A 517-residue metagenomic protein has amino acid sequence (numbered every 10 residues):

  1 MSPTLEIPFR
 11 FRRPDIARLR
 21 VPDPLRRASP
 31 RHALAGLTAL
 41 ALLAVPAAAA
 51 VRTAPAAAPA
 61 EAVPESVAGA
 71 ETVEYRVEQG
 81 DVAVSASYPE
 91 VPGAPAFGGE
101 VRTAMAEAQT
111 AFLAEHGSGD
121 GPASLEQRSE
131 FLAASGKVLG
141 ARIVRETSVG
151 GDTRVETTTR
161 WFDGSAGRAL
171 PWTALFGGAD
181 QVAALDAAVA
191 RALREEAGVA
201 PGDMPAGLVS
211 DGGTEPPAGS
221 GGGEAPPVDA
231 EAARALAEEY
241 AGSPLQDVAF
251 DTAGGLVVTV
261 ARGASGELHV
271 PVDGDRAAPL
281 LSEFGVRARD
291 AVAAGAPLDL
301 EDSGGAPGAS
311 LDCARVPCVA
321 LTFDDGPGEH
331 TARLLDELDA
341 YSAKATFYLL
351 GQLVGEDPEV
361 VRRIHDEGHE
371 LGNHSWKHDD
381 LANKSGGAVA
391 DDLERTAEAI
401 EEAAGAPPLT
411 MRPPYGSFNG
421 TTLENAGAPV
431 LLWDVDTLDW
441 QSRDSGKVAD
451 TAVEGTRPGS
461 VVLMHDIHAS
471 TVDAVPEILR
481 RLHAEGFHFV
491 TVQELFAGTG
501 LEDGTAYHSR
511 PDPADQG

Functional and structural regions predicted by a protein language model:
S2-P317: Compositionally biased intrinsically disordered regions enriched in Thr/Gly
Y88, G98-Q109, E156-T159, V182 (+8 more regions): Extracytoplasmic/secreted envelope proteins and their assembly/folding machinery, especially bacterial periplasmic
V91-G93, E146-G150, A169, G177 (+9 more regions): Solvent-exposed loop/turn segments at secondary-structure junctions within structured extracellular/periplasmic domains
A106, T110-A114, G164-G167, A190-R194 (+7 more regions): Sec-exported extracytoplasmic/periplasmic mature domains
A134, T153-R154, F250, D312-R315 (+4 more regions): Extracellular/periplasmic catalytic domains that process cell-envelope and extracellular macromolecules
G140-V144, W161, A320, T346 (+4 more regions): Soluble periplasmic/extracytoplasmic beta-strand elements of cell-envelope proteins
L300-K384, A388-D392, A399: Active-site beta->alpha N-cap acidic-glycine motif
G355, D379-H508: Catalytic domains of cell-wall/extracellular-matrix polysaccharide-remodeling enzymes, centered on de-N-acetylation
